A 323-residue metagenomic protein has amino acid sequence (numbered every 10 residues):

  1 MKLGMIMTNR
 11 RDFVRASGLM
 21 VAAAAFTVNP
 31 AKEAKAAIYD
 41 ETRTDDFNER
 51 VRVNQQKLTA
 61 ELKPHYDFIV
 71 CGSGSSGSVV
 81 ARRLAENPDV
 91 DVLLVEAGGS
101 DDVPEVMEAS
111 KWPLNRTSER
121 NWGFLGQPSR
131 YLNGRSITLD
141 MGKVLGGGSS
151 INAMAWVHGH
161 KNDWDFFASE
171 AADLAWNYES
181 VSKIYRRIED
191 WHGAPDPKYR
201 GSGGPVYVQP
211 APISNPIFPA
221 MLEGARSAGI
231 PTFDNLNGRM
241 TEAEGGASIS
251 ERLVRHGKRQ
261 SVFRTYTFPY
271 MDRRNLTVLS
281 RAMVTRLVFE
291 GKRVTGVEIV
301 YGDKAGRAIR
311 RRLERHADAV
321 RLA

Functional and structural regions predicted by a protein language model:
K2-A323: N-terminal redox-cofactor-binding region of secreted/periplasmic oxidoreductases
